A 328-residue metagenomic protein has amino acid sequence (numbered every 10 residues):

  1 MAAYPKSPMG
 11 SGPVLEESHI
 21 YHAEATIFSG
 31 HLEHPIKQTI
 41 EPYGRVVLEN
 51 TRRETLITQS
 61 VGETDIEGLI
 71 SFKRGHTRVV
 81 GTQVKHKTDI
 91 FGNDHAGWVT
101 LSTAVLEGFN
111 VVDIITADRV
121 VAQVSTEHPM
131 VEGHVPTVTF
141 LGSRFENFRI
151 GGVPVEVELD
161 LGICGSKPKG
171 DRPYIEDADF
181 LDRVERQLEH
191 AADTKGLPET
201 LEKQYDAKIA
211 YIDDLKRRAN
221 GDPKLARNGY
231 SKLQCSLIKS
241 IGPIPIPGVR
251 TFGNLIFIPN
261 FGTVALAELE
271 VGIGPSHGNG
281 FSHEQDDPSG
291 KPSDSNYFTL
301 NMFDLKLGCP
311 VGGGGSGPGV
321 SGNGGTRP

Functional and structural regions predicted by a protein language model:
A2-P328: Extended, solvent-exposed, non-transmembrane regions
